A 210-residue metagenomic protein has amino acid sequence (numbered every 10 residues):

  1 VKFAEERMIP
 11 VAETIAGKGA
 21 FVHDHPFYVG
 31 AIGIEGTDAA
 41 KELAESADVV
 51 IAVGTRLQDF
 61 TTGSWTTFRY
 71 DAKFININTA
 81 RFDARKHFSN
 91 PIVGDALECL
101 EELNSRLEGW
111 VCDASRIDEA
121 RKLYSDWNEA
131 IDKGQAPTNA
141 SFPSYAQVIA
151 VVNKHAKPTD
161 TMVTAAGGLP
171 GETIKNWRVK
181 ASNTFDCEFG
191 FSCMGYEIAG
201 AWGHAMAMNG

Functional and structural regions predicted by a protein language model:
V1-M8, W65-Y70, P91, N176-S182: Short, solvent-exposed amphipathic alpha-helical segments in soluble enzyme and RNA/protein-processing domains
V1-T14, V49, P158-T161: Catalytic alpha/large subunits of respiratory electron-transfer oxidoreductases, centered on bis-MGD molybdoenzymes
K2, N209-G210: Short, intrinsically disordered, charge-balanced linker/junction segments flanking boundaries in proteins
P10-I15, A52-G54, I77, V163-G167 (+1 more regions): Generic beta-strand/beta-sheet core signal
G17-K122: Glycine-rich, acidic loop regions that bind phosphate or pyrophosphate groups
Y124-N209: Active-site diphosphate/adenylate-binding microenvironment
